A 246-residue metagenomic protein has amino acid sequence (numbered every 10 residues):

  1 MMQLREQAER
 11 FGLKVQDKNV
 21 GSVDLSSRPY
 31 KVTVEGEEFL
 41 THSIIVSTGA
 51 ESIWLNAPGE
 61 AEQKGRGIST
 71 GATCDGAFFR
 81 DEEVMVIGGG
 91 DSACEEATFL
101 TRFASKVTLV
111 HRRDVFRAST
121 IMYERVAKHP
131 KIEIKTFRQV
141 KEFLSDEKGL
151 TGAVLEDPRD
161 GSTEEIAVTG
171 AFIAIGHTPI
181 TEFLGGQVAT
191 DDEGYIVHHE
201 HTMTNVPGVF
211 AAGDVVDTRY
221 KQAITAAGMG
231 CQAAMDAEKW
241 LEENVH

Functional and structural regions predicted by a protein language model:
M2-V34, E38-T41, R102-E200, K239-H246: A Rossmann-like FAD-binding core segment of flavoenzymes
I44, V84, V107: Hydrophobic anchor at the start of a short beta-strand that flanks the dinucleotide cofactor-binding loop
E51, N56, A61-F78, A167 (+3 more regions): FAD-site-proximal beta/loop scaffold in flavoenzymes
G88-G90: Glycine-rich Rossmann-fold phosphate-binding loop(s) that bind the pyrophosphate of adenine dinucleotide cofactors
A93-C94: N-terminal Rossmann-fold NAD(P) dinucleotide-binding loop
A97-T98: Generic hydrophobic/aromatic pocket-lining and core-packing "Φ" positions
